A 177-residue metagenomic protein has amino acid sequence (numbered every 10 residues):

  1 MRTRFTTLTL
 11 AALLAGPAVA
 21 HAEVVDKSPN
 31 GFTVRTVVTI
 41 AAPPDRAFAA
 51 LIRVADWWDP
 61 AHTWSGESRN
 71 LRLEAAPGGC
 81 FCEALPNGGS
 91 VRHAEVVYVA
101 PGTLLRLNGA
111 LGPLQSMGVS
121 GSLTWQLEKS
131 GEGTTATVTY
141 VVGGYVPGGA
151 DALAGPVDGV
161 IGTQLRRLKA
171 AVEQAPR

Functional and structural regions predicted by a protein language model:
M1-R4: Positively charged n-region of N-terminal signal peptides that target proteins for export
T7-P17: Bacterial N-terminal signal peptides
A20-S68: Hydrophobic ligand-binding cavity/cleft-lining segments
T36-V38, R92-Y98, G121-K129: Hydrophobic/aromatic beta-strand elements that line small-molecule binding cavities or substrate pockets in beta-rich
A47-F48, F81, V96, L107 (+2 more regions): Hydrophobic pocket/interface hotspot
V54-H93: Short beta-edge strand/loop motif at the mouth of beta-sheet-based domains
T103-A110: Short, solvent-exposed secondary-structure boundary/capping segments
G112-G159: Beta-strand/loop substructures that line and gate deep hydrophobic ligand-binding cavities in soluble
